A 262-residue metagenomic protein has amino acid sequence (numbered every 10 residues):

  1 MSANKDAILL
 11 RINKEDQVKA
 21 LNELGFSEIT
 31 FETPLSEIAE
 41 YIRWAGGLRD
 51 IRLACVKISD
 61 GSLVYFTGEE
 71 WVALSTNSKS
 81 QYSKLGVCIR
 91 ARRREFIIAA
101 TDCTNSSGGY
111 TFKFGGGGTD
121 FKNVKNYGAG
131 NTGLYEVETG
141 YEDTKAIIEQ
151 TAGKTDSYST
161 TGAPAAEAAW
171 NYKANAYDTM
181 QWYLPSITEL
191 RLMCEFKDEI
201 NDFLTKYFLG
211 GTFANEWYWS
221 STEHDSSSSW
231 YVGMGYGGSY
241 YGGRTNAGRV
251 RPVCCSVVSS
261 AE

Functional and structural regions predicted by a protein language model:
M1-R52: Surface-exposed receptor/substrate recognition regions of extracellular proteins
L10-N13, T139-Y141, S186: Helix N-cap / beta->alpha transition motif
E15-G25, R94-T101, Q181, I187 (+1 more regions): Extracellular/lumenal glycan-associated surfaces
I29-F31, Y177-P185: Surface-exposed patches in mature extracellular/periplasmic domains of secreted proteins
G47-D178, R244, R251-E262: Short, compositionally biased
G162, Y172, M180, I187-E262: C-terminal, surface-exposed recognition/capping segments
